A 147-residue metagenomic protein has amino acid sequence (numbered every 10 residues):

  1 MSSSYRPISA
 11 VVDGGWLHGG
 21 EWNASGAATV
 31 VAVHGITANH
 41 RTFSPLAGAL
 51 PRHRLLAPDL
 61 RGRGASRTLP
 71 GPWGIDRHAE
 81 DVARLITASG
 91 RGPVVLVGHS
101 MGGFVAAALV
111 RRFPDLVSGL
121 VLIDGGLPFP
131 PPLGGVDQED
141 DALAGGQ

Functional and structural regions predicted by a protein language model:
M1-V30, P51-R54, G90-G92, S118 (+2 more regions): Alpha/beta-hydrolase fold catalytic core
W16-T68, G92, R112: Conserved HGGG/HGGXW glycine-rich cap/lid loop of the alpha/beta-hydrolase fold
D59, V95, S118-V121: Residue in the alpha/beta-hydrolase core beta-strand immediately N-terminal to the catalytic nucleophile
D76-V94: Conserved acidic catalytic loop of the alpha/beta-hydrolase fold
H78, L96-G98, I123: Short beta-strand immediately N-terminal to the catalytic nucleophile in serine-hydrolase-like folds
G98, G102, A106: Gly/Ala-rich beta-loop-alpha elbow adjacent to hydrolase catalytic centers
A107-R111, S118-Q147: Flexible "cap/lid" loop of the alpha/beta hydrolase fold
